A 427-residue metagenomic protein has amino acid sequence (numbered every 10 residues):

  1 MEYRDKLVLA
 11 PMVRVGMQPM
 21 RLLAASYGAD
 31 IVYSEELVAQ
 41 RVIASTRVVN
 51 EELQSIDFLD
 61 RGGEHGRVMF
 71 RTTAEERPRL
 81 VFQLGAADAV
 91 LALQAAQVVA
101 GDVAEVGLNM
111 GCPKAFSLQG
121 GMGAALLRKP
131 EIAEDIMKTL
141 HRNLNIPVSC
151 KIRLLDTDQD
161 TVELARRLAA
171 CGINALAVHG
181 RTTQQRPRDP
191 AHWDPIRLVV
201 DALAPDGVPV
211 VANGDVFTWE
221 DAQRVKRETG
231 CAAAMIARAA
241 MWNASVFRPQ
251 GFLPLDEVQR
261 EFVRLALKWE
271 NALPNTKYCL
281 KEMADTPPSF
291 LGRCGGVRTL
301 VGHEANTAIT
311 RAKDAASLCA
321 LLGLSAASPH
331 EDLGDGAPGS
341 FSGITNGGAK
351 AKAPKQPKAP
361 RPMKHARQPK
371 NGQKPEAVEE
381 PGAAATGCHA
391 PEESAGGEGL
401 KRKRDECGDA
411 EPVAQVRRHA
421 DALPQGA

Functional and structural regions predicted by a protein language model:
M1-V13, Q18-P19, S26, D135-N145 (+4 more regions): Alpha/beta catalytic cores of nucleotide-metabolism and tRNA/nucleoside-modifying enzymes
P11, E36, L84-A86, M110 (+4 more regions): A cross-domain feature marking catalytic cores of carbohydrate-active enzymes and several ubiquitous metabolic/repair
P11, L84-A87, L91-M110, K114 (+2 more regions): Conserved alpha/beta-domain cores
M12-V98: Glycine-rich, positively charged N-terminal anion/phosphate-binding segment
S34, E105-P113, A170-R181, A234-A240: Non-cysteine beta-strand/loop elements that form the S-adenosyl-L-methionine
L37-I43, A89, M110-A124, G180-Q185 (+1 more regions): Conserved radical SAM core fold
E51, P78, A115-A133, R181-W193 (+1 more regions): Glycine-rich tight-turn/loop motif centered on a GG-T
